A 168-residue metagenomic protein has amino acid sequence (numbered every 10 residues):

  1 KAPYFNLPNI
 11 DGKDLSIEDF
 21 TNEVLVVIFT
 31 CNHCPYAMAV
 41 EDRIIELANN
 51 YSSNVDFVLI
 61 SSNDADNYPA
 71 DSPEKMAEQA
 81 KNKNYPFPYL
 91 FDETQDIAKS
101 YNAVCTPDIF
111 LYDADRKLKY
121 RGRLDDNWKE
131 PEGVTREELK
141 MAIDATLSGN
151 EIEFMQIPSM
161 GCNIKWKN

Functional and structural regions predicted by a protein language model:
K1-L147, E151-M155, N163-W166: Chalcogenol-based redox active-site neighborhoods
